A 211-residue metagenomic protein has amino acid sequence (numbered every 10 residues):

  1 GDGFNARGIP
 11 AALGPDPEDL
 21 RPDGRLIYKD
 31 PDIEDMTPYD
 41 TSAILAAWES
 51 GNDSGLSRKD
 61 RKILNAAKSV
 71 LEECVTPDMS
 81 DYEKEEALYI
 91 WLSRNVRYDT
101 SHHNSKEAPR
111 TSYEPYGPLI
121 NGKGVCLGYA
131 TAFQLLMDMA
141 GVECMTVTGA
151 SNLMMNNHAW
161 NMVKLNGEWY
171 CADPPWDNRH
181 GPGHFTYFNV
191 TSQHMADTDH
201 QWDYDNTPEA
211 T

Functional and structural regions predicted by a protein language model:
G1, R58, N121-G124, T148: Alpha-helix capping and helix-loop boundary segments enriched in small/acidic/polar residues
G1-E73, M79, D177: Linear, non-domain "peripheral" regions
D53-P118: Secondary-structure boundary elements
H103-L135, M139: Conserved active-site-adjacent core of cysteine acyl-enzyme catalytic domains
L127-M195: Hydrophobic/aromatic-rich core segments of domains that either
D199-Q201: Extracytoplasmic/peripheral linker and loop segments enriched in polar/acidic and small residues with frequent Thr/Pro
N206-T211: Charged, amphipathic alpha-helical linkers/stalks
